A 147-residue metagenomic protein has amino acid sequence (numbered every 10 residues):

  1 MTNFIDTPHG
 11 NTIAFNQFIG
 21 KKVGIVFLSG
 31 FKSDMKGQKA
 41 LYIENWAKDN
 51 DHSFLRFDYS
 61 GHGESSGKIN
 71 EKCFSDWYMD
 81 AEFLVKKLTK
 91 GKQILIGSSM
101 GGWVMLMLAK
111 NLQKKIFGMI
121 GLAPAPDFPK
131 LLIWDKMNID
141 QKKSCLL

Functional and structural regions predicted by a protein language model:
M1-G20: N-terminal cap/lid segment of alpha/beta-hydrolase-fold proteins
K22-G30: Short beta-strand element of the alpha/beta-hydrolase
K32-Q38: Short substrate-entry loop that stabilizes the transition state in hydrolases
A40, E44-S66: Conserved alpha/beta-hydrolase
H62-L88: Catalytic nucleophile-loop/oxyanion-hole region of alpha/beta-hydrolase and closely related hydrolase-like folds
L95-G97, L122: Short beta-strand immediately N-terminal to the catalytic nucleophile in serine-hydrolase-like folds
G97-M105: Gly/Ala-rich beta-loop-alpha elbow adjacent to hydrolase catalytic centers
K114-L147: The alpha/beta-hydrolase serine catalytic core
